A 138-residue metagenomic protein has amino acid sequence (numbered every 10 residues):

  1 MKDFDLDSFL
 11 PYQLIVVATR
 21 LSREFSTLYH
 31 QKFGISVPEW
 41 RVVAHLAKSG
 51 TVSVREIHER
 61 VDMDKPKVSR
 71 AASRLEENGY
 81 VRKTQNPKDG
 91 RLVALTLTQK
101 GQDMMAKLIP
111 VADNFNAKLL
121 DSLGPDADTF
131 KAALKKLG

Functional and structural regions predicted by a protein language model:
M1-K32: N-terminal leader segment of winged-helix/HTH proteins
Y12, R41-A44, S69-R70: Base-recognition residues in the alpha-helical recognition helix of bacterial helix-turn-helix
R23-D64: N-terminal helix-turn-helix DNA-binding core of bacterial DNA-binding proteins
V54-R55, P66, S73, V93: Residues within helix-turn-helix
K65-K67, K83: A general lysine-centric signal
S73-A132: Charged, amphipathic alpha-helical coiled-coil/dimerization segments
